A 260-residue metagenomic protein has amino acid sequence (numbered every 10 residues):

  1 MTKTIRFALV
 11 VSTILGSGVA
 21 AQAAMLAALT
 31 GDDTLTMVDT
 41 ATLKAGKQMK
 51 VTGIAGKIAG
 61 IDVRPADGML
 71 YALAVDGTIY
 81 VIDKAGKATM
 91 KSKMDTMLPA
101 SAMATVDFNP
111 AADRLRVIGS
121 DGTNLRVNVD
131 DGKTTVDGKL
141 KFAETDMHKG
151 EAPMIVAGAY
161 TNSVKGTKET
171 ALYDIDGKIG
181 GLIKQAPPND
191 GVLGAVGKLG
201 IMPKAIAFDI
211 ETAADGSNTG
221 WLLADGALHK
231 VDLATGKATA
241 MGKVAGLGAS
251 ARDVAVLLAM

Functional and structural regions predicted by a protein language model:
M1-A23: Gram-negative bacterial Sec-dependent N-terminal signal peptides
M25-L29, M69-A72, R114-V117, T167 (+2 more regions): Conserved beta-propeller blade signature
D32-T36, G68, D76-Y80, D121-N124 (+2 more regions): Loop/turn residues immediately N-terminal
T40-L43, D83-K87, N128-G132, A186-D190 (+1 more regions): Short loop/turn segments that connect beta-strands within beta-propeller blades
A41-T78: N-terminal, post-signal-peptide region of Sec/Tat-exported proteins
K44-G53, A88-M97, V136-H148, V192-G200 (+1 more regions): A short beta-strand motif characteristic of beta-propeller blades
A59-D67, M97-A112, G150-K168, K204-G216 (+1 more regions): Structural signature of eukaryotic scaffold interfaces centered on beta-propeller domains
L233, A238-M260: Blade-level signature of beta-propeller repeat domains, shared across WD40, Kelch, NHL, RCC1 and BNR/Asp-box propellers
